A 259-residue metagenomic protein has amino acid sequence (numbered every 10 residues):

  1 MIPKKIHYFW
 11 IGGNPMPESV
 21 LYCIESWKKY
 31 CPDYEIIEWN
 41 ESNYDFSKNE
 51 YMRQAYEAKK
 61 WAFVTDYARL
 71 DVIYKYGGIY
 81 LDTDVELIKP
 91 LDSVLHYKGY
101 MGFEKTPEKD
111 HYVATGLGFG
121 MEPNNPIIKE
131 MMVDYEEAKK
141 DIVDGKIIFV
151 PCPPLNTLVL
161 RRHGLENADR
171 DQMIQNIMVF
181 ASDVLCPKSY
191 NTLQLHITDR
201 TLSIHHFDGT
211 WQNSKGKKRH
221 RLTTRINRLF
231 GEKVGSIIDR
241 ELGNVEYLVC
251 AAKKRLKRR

Functional and structural regions predicted by a protein language model:
M1-T65, T83-R259: Glycosyltransferase-associated regions of secretory-pathway enzymes, highlighting luminal stem/catalytic domains
D66-G78: Small-residue hinge/turn detector
